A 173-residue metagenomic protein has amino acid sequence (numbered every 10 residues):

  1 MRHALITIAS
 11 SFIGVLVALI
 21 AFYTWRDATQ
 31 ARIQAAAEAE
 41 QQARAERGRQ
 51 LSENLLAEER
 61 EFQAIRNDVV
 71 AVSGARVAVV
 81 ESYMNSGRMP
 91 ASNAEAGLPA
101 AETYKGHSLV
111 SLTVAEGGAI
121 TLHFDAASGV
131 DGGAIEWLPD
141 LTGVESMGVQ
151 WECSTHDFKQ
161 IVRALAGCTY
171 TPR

Functional and structural regions predicted by a protein language model:
M1-I6: N-terminal positive-inside, membrane-proximal cytosolic segments immediately preceding the first
T7-F22: Hydrophobic membrane-insertion alpha-helices, especially the h-region of bacterial N-terminal signal peptides
G14-V17, Q63, A78, P139: Small-side-chain structural scaffolding
L19-I33: Hydrophobic single-pass membrane-insertion segments
A31-E102: Conserved hydrophobic/amphipathic alpha-helical signal-anchor segments
M84-R173: Periplasmic/extracellular, small/polar-rich flexible segments of pilin-like filament-forming proteins
